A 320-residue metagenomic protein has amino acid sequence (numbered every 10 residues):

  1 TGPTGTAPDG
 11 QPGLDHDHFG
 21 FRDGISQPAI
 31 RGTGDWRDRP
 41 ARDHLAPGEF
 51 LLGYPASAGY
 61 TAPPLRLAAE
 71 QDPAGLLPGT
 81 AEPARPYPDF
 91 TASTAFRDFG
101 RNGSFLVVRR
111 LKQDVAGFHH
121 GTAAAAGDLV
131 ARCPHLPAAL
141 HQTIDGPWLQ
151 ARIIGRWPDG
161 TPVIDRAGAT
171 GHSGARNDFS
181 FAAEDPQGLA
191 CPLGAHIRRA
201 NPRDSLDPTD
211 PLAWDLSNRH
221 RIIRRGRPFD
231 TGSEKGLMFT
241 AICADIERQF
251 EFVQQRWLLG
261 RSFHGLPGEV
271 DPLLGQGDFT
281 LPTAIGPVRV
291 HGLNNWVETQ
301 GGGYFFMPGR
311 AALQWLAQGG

Functional and structural regions predicted by a protein language model:
T1-G320: Long, histidine/aromatic-enriched segments associated with O2/redox biology
